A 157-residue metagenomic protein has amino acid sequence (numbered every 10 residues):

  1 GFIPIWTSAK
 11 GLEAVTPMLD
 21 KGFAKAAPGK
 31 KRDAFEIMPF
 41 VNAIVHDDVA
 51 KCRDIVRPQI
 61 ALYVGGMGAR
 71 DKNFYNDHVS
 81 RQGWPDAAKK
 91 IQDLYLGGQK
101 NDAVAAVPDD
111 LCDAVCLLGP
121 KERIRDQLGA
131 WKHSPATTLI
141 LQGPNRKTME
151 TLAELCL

Functional and structural regions predicted by a protein language model:
G1-L157: Active-site-adjacent structural elements that line small-molecule/cofactor binding pockets in enzymes
